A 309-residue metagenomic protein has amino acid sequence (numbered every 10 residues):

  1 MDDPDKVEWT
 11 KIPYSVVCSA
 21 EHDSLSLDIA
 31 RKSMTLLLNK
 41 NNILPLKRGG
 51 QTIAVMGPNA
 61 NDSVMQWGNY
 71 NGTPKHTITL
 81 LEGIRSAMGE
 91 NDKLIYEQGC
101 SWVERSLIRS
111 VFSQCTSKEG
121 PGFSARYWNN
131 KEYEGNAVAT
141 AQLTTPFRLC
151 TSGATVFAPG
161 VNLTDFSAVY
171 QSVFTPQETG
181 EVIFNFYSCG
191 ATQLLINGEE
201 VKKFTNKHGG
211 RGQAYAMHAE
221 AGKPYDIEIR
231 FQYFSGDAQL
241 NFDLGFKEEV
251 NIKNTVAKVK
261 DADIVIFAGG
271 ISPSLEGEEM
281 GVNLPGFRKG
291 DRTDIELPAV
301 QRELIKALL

Functional and structural regions predicted by a protein language model:
M1-V7: Structural signature of the thiamine diphosphate
W9-A20, S24-L309: C-terminal non-catalytic regions of proteins with extracellular/luminal or membrane-system context
